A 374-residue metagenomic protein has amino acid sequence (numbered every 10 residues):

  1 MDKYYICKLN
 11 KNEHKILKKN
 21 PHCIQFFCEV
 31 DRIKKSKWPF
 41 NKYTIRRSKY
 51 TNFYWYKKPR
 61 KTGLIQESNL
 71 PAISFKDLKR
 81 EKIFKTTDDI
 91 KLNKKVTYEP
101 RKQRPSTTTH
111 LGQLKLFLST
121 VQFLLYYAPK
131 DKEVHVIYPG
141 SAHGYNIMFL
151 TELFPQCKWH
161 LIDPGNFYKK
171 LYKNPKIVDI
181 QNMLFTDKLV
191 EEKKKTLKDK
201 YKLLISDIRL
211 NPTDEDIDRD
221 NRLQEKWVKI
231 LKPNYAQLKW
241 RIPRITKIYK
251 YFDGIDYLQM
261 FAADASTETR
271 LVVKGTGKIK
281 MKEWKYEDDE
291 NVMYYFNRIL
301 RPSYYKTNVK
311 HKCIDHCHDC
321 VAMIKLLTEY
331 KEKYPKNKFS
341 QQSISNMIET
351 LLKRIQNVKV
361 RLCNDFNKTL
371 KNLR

Functional and structural regions predicted by a protein language model:
P59, G63-D131: Class I SAM-dependent methyltransferase Rossmann-like catalytic core, especially the SAM/SAH-binding loop
E133-A142: Conserved class I S-adenosyl-L-methionine
H143-F154: Conserved SAM-binding loop of SAM-dependent methyltransferases across substrates and taxa, primarily the Class I
L161-N166: Conserved acidic E/D residue at the C-terminus of a beta-strand in Rossmann-like folds
F167-K198: S-adenosyl-L-methionine
K198-D207: Short SAM/SAH-binding signature in class I
L210-N297: C-terminal substrate-binding/active-site "lid" region of AdoMet-derived donor-dependent transferases
I299-R374: C-terminal lobe and adjacent flexible extensions of AdoMet/dcAdoMet transferase-like proteins
